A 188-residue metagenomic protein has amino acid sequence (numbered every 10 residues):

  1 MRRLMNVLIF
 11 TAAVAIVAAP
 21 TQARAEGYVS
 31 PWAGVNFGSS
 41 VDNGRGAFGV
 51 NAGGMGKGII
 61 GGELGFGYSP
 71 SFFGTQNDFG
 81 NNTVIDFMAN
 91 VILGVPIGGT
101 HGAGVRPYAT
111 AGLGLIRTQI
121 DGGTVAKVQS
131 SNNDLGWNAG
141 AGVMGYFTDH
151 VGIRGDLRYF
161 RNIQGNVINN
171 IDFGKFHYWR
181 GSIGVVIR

Functional and structural regions predicted by a protein language model:
M1-E26: Cleavable N-terminal export/targeting peptides
A15-T21, G136-N138, G142-M144, R180-S182 (+1 more regions): A broad helix-preferring feature
T21-E26, D42, I59, P96-R106 (+1 more regions): Short loop/turn motifs that connect adjacent beta-strands in outer-membrane beta-barrel proteins
P31-V35, L64-Y68, A109-L115, V143 (+1 more regions): Transmembrane beta-barrel strands of outer-membrane/channel proteins
G34-V35, G74, G122-K127, N166-I168: Extracytoplasmic loops and strand-loop junctions of Gram-negative outer membrane beta-barrel proteins
F37-G46, Q76-F79: Solvent-exposed loop/turn segments connecting transmembrane beta-strands in outer-membrane beta-barrel proteins
G54-V125, N132-D134, Y178-R188: Gram-negative (and chloroplast) outer-membrane scaffold detector with strong preference for beta-barrel transmembrane
S71-Q76, T148-R188: Predominantly the C-terminal beta-signal and adjacent terminal strand-loop region of outer-membrane beta-barrel
